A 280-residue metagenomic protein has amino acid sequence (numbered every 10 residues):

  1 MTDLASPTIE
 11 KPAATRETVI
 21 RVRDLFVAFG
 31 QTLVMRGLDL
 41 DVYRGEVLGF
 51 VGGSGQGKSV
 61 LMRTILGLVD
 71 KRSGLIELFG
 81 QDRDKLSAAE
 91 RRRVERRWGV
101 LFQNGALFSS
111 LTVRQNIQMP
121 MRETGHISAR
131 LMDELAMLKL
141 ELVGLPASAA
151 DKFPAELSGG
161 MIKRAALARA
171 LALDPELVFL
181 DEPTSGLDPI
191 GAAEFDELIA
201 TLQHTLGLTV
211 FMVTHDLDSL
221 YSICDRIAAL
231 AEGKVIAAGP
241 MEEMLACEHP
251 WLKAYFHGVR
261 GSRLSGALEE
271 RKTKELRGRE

Functional and structural regions predicted by a protein language model:
L66: Helix-to-loop junction immediately C-terminal to a conserved catalytic motif
D82, R130-S148: Conserved ABC ATPase "signature" region
F153-L157, M161: Conserved ABC ATPase signature
A172-E176: A short, proline-enriched helix->beta-strand linker immediately N-terminal to the Walker B motif in ABC-type P-loop
V178-D181: Catalytic Walker B motif of ABC-type/P-loop ATPase nucleotide-binding domains
